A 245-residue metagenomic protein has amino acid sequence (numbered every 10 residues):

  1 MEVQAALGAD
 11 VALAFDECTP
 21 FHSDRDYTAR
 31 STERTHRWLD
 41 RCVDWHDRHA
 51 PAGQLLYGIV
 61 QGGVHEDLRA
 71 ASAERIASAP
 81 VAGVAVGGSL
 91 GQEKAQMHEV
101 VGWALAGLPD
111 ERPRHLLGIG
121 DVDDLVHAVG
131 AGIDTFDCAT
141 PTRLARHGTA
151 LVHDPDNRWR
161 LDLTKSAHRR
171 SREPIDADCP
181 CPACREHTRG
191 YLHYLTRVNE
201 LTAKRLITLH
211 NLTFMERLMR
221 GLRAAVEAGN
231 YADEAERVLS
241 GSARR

Functional and structural regions predicted by a protein language model:
M1-A50, S166-R169: Non-catalytic, usually N-terminal nucleic-acid engagement modules in DNA/RNA processing proteins
Q4, I76, G229: Residue-level signal for inorganic ion chemistry
G8, L39, V43-H46, P80 (+3 more regions): Structural signal for hydrophobic packing residues in well-ordered secondary-structure cores of soluble enzyme domains
A12, V84, F136, D233-E234: A local structural micro-motif
D16-T19, D176-R245: C-terminal extensions of enzymes
F21-R25, A29, G83-S89, L201-K204: Glycine- and acidic
S23-D24, H147-G148, R244-R245: Short Asp/Glu-rich motifs
E33-H36, W45, H49-I175: Glycine-rich phosphate/ribose-binding loops and adjacent secondary-structure elements that form binding surfaces
